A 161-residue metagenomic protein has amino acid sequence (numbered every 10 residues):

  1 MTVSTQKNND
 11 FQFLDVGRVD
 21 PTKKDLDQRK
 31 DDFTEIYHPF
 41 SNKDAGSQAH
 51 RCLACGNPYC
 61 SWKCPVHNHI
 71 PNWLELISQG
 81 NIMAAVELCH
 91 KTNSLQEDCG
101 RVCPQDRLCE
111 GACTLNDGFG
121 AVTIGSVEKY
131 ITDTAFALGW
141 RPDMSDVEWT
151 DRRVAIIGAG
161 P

Functional and structural regions predicted by a protein language model:
M1-R153: Ferredoxin-type iron-sulfur electron-transfer modules and their immediate structural context
I157-P161: Glycine-rich Rossmann-fold phosphate-binding loop(s) that bind the pyrophosphate of adenine dinucleotide cofactors
